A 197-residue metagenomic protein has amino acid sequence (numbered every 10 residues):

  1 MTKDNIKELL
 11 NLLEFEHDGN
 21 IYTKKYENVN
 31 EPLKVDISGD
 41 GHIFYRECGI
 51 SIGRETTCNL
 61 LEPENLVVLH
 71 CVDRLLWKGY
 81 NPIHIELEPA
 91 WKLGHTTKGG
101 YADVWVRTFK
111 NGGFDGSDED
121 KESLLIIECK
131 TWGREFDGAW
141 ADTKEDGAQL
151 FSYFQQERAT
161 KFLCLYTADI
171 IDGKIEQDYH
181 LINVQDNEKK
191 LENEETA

Functional and structural regions predicted by a protein language model:
M1-N28, F44-A90: Acidic-basic catalytic patches of nuclease active cores, encompassing PD-(D/E)XK and other metal-cofactor nuclease
T23-P32, T57-L60, I83-D120: Active-site metal-binding core of divalent-cation-utilizing nuclease and nuclease-like domains
L33-C48: Short alpha-helical hairpin
P63-V68, T97-Y101, D142: Phosphate/oxyanion-binding active-site loops and adjacent basic polyanion-contact surfaces
C71, A102-G112, K121-F136: Conserved catalytic cores of phosphodiester-cleaving nucleases, focusing on short active-site segments
E88, R107, C129, Y166-A168: Short His-Asn-centered micro-motif
T131-K190: Nucleic-acid nuclease catalytic cores
K189-A197: Charged, often flexible domain-edge or linker segments that flank or initiate folded functional domains
